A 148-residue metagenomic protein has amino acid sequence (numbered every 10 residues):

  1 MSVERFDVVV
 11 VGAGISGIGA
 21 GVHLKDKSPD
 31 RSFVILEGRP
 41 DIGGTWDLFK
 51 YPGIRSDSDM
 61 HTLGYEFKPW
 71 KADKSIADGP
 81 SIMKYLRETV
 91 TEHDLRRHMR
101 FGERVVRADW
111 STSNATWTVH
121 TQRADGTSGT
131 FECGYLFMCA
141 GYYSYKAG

Functional and structural regions predicted by a protein language model:
V3-F6, E132-G134: Active-site acidic short loop of glycosyltransferases
E4-I35: N-terminal Rossmann-like FAD-binding beta1-loop-alpha1 element of flavoenzymes
S16, P40-D41, K68, V106 (+1 more regions): Short, solvent-exposed loop/turn segments at secondary-structure junctions
A20, T45, A147-G148: Short glycine-/acidic-enriched loop or helix-start segments at secondary-structure transitions that form or flank
F33, Y145-K146: Short glycine-rich, flexible loops that bind phosphorylated cofactors or substrates
V34-G44, E132-A140: Carboxylate/His-rich catalytic cores and anion/metal-binding grooves
G38-E88: Glycine-rich active-site loop/strand segments that organize a redox cofactor
D73-Y145: Feature captures the FAD/FMN-dependent oxidoreductase FAD-binding
